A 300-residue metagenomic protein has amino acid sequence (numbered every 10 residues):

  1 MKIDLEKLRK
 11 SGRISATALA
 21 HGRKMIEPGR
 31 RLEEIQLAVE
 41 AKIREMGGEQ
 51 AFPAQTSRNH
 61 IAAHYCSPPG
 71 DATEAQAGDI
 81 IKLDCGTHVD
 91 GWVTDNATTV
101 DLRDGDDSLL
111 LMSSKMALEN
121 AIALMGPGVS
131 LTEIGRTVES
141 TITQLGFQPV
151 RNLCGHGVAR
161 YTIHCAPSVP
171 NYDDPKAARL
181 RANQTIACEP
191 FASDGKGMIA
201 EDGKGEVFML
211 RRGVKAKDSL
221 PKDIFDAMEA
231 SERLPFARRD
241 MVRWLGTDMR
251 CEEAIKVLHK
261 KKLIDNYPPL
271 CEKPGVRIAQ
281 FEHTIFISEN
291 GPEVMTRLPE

Functional and structural regions predicted by a protein language model:
M1-E300: Active-site neighborhoods and metal-handling regions in enzymes and metal-associated proteins
